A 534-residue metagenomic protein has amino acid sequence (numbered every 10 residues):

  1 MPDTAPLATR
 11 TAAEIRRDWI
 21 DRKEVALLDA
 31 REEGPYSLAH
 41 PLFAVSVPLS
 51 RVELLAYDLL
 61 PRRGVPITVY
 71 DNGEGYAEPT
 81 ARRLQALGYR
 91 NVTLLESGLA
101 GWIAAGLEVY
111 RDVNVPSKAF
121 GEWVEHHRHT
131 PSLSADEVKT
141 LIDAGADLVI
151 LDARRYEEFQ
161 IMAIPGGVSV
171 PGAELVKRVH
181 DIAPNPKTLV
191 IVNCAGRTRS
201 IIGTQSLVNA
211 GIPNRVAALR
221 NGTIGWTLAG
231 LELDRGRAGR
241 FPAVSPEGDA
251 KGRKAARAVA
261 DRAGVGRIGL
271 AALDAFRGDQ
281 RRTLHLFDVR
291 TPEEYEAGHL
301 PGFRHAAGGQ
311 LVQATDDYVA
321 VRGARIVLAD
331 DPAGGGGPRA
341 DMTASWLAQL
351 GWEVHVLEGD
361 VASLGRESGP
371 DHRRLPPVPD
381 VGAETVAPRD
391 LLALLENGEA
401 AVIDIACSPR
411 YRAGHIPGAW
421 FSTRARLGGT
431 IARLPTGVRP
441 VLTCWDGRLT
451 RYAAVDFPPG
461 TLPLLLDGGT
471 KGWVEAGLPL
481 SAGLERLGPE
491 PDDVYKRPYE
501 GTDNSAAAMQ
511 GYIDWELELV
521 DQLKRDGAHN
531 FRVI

Functional and structural regions predicted by a protein language model:
M1-A26, A30-V149, A153-H285, V289-A401 (+1 more regions): Rhodanese-like catalytic fold shared by cysteine-dependent sulfurtransferases and DSP/PTP-type phosphatases
